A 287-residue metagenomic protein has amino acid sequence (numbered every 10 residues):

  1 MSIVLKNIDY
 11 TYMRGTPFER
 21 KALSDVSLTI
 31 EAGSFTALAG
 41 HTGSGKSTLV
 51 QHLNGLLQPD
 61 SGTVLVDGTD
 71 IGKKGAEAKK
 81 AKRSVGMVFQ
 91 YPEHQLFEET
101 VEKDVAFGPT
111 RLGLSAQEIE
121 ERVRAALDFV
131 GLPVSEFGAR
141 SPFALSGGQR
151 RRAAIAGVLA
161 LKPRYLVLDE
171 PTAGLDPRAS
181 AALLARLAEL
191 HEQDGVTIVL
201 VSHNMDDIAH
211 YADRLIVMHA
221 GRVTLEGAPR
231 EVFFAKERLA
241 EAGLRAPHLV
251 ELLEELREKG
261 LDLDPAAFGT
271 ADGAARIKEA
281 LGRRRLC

Functional and structural regions predicted by a protein language model:
R14, T63-K80: ABC ATPase NBD Q-loop/coupling interface
A39-H41: The feature captures the beta-strand-to-loop junction immediately N-terminal to the Walker
N54: Helix-to-loop junction immediately C-terminal to a conserved catalytic motif
S141-L145, Q149: Conserved ABC ATPase signature
K162: Conserved catalytic motifs of ABC-family nucleotide-binding domains
L166-D169: Catalytic Walker B motif of ABC-type/P-loop ATPase nucleotide-binding domains
